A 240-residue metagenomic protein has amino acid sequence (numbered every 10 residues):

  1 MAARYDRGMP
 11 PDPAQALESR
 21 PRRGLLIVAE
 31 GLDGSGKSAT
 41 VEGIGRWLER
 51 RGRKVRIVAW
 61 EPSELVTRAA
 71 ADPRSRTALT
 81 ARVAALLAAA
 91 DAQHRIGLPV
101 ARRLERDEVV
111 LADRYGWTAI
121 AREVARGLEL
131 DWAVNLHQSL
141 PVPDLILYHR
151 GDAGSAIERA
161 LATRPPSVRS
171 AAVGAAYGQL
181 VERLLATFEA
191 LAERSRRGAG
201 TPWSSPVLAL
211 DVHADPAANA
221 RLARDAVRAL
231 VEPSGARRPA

Functional and structural regions predicted by a protein language model:
A2, G8-R20, G45, E158-A240: NTP-dependent small-molecule kinase module
L17-R46: Walker A (P-loop) phosphate-binding motif
L26-A29, V109, I146: Hydrophobic "anchor" residues on beta-strands that sit immediately upstream of conserved functional sites
E30, H149, V212: Catalytic metal- and UDP-sugar-binding loop of GT-A-like glycosyltransferases, i.e., residues flanking the conserved
R53-N135: ATP-dependent small-molecule kinase phosphotransfer cores that center on conserved nucleotide phosphate-binding segments
V55-I57, I146-Y148, S204-A209: Conserved beta-strand scaffold positions in the cores of enzyme catalytic domains, especially in NTP/NDP-utilizing
A119-T187: A glycine- and Lys/Arg-enriched "phosphate-lid" helix/loop adjacent to the NTP-binding pocket of small-molecule kinases
